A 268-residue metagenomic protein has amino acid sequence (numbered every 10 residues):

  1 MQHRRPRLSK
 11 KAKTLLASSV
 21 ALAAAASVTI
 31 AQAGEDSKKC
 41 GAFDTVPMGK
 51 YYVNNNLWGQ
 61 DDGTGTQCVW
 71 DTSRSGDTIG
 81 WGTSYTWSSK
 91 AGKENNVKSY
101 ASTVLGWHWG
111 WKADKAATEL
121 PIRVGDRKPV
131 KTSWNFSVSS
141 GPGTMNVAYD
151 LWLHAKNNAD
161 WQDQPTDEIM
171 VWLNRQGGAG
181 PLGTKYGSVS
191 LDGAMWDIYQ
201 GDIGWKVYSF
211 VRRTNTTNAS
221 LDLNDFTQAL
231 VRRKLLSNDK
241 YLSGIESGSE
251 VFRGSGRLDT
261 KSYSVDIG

Functional and structural regions predicted by a protein language model:
H3-Q32: Secretory targeting and sorting signals
G34-V97: Solvent-exposed N-terminal domain segments of exported/luminal and surface proteins
G80, T86, P121, K131-N135 (+3 more regions): Ser/Thr- (and often Asn-) enriched beta-sheet segments in non-cytosolic proteins
W81-Y85, V130-F136, Y149-L151, L242-V251: Short, hydrophobic/proline-enriched secondary-structure or compact coil segments at domain edges
W87-K98, S140-T144, N158-Q162, A179 (+2 more regions): Short, surface-exposed beta-strand/loop "edge" segments at domain boundaries and coil↔beta transitions
S99-T184: Extracellular-facing segments of soluble proteins and assemblies that are Gly/Ser/Thr-biased and enriched in aromatics
K156-N224: Short helix-loop boundary/capping segments
R213-G268: Long, compositionally biased interface segments
